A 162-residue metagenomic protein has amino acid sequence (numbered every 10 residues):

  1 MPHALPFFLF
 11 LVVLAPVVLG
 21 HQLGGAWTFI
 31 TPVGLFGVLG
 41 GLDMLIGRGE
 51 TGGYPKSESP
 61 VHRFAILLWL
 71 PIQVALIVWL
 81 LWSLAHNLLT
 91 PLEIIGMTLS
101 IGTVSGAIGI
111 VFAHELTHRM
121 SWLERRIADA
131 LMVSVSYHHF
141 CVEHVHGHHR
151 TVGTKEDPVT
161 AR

Functional and structural regions predicted by a protein language model:
M1-F8: N-terminal membrane topogenic signal
L9, T28-L35, H62-I72: Hydrophobic alpha-helical transmembrane segments of polytopic
V12-V13, P32-E50, Q73-L76, S105-I110: Central hydrophobic cores of alpha-helical transmembrane segments in multi-pass inner-membrane proteins across all
A15-F29: Short, hydrophobic transmembrane alpha-helix segments
G25-I30, L89-S100: Hydrophobic alpha-helical transmembrane segments
L45-G52, A75-I95, V111-E115: Transmembrane alpha-helix boundary signature
T51-Q73, D129: Juxtamembrane helix-capping/reentrant segments at transmembrane boundaries
L99-R162: Membrane-embedded catalytic scaffold of the fatty acid hydroxylase/desaturase
